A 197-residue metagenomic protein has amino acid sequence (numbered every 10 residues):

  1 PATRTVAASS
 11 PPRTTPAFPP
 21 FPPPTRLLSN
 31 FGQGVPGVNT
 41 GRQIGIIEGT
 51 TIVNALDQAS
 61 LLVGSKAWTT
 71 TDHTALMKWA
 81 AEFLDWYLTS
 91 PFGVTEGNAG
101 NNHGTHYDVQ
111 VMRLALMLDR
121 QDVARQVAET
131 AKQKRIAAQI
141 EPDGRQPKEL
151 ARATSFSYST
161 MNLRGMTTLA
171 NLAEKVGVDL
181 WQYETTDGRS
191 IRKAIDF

Functional and structural regions predicted by a protein language model:
P1-G177: Aromatic-lined, polymer-binding surfaces characteristic of secreted/periplasmic polysaccharide-degrading enzymes
L180-F197: CBM-like carbohydrate-recognition segments
